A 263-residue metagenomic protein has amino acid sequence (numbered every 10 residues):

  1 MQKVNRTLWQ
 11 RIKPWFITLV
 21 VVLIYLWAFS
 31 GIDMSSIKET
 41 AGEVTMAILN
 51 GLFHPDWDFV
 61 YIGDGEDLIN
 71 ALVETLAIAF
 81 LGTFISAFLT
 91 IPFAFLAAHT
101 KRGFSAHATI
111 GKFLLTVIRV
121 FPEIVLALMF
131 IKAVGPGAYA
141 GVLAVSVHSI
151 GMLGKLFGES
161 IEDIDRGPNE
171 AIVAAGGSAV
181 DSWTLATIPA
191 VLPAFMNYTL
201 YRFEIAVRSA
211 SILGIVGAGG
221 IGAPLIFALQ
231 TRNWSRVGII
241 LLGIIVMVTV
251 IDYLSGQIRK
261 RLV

Functional and structural regions predicted by a protein language model:
M1-F84, I91-P92, L96, T100: N-terminal, non-cleaved signal-anchor transmembrane helix
P14, N197, G238-V263: C-terminal transmembrane helix and the adjacent membrane-cytosol boundary/short C-terminal tail of inner/organellar
I69-A77, G111-I118, L200, E204 (+1 more regions): Alpha-helical membrane-interface segments at transmembrane helix boundaries
T83-I91, F95, H99, I124 (+7 more regions): Hydrophobic positions within alpha-helical transmembrane segments of bacterial inner-membrane proteins
F93-A127, L156-E159: Cytoplasmic-entry segments and transmembrane alpha-helices of multi-pass inner-membrane transporters
L115-S149: Generic hydrophobic transmembrane alpha-helix motif, especially the helices
P136-T187, P193-R202, Y253: Membrane-cytosol interface at the C-terminal ends of specific transmembrane alpha-helices in multi-pass membrane
V207-I244, V263: Glycine-rich helix-loop "coupling/hinge" segments at transmembrane-helix boundaries in multipass transporters
